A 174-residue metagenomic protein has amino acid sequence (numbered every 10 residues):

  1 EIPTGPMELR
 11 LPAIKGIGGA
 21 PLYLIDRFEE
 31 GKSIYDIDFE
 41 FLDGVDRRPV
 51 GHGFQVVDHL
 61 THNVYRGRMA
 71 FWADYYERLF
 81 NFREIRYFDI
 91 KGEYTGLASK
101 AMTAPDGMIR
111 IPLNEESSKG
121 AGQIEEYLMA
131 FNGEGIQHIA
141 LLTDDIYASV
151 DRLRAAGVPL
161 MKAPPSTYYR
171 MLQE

Functional and structural regions predicted by a protein language model:
E1-D58, H62-V64, M69, D74 (+3 more regions): Vicinal oxygen chelate
N81-F82: Phosphate-binding active sites in nucleotide-utilizing proteins
L113, S117-Y127: Conserved secondary-structure micro-motifs at functional edges
Q137-H138: C-terminal, well-structured subdomains that either form a transmembrane helix-short loop-helix hairpin in multi-pass
